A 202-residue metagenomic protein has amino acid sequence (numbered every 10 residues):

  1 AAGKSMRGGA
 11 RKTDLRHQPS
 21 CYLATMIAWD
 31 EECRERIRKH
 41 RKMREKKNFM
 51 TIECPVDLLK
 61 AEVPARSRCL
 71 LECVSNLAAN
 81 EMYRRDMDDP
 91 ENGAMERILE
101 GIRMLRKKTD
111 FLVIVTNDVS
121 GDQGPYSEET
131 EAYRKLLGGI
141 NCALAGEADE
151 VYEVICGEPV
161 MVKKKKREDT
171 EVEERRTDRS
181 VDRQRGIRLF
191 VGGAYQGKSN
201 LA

Functional and structural regions predicted by a protein language model:
A1-P64, I187-L201: Conserved P-loop
S20, S67-N76, D110-I114, G186-F190: Generic beta-sheet signal
H40, L70, N117, A148 (+1 more regions): Residue-level signal for inorganic ion chemistry
K47-A94: Helix-adjacent hinge/juxtasegments
A78-D169: Replace "adjacent to P-loop NTPase cores in ATP/GTP-dependent enzymes" with "adjacent to NTP-binding cores
R175: Cationic, low-complexity basic patches in intrinsically disordered or flexible, solvent-exposed regions
